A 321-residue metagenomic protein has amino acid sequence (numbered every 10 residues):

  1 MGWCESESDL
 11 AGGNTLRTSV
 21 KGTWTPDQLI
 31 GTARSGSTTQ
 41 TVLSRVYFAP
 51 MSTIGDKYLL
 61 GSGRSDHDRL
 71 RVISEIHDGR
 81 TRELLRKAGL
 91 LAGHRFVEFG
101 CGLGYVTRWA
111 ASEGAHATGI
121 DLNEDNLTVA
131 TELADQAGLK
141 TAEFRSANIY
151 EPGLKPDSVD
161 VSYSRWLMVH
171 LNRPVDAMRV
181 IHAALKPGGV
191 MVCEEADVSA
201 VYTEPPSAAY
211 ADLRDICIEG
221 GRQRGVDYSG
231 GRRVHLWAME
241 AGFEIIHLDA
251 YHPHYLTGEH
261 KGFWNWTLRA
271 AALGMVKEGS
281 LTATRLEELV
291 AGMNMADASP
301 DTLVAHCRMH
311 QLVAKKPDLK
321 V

Functional and structural regions predicted by a protein language model:
V46-H67: N-terminal, positively charged/glycine-rich alpha-helical extensions of SAM-dependent methyltransferases
E75-H94: Conserved alpha-helix/loop element of class I SAM-dependent methyltransferases that forms part of the SAM/SAH-binding
V97, L103-P152: Class I SAM-dependent methyltransferase SAM/SAH-binding core
G153-V161: A short acidic, Gly/Pro-enriched loop at the edge of an enzyme's catalytic core that lines a small-molecule cofactor
D160-V175: A short SAM/SAH-binding and catalytic strip from SAM-dependent methyltransferases
V175-V190: A short glycine-rich, Lys/Arg-flanked "PGG" loop and its adjoining helix->strand segment in the class I
M191-E259: Conserved catalytic/acceptor-binding region of the Class I
S229, M239, I246-V321: Conserved Class I S-adenosyl-L-methionine
